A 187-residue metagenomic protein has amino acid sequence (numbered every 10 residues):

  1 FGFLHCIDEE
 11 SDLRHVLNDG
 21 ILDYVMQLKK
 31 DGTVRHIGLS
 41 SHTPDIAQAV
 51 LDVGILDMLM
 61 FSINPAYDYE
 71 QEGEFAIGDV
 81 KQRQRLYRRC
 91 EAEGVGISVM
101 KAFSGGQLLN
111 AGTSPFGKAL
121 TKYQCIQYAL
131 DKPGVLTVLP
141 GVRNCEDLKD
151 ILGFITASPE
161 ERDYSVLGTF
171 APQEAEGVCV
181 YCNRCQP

Functional and structural regions predicted by a protein language model:
F1-S98: Glycine/proline-rich, positively charged, aromatic-decorated active-site loop/lid region on the catalytic face
D52-V53, K81-P187: Structured C-terminal cap/extension of enzyme domains
